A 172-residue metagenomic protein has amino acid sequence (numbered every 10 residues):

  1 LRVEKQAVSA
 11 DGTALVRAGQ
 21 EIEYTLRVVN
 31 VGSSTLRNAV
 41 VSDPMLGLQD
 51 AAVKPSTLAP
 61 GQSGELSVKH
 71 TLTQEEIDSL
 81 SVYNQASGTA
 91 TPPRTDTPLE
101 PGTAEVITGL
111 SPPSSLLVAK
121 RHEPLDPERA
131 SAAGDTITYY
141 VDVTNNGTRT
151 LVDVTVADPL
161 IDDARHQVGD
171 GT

Functional and structural regions predicted by a protein language model:
L1-T172: Exported/extracytosolic protein signature
